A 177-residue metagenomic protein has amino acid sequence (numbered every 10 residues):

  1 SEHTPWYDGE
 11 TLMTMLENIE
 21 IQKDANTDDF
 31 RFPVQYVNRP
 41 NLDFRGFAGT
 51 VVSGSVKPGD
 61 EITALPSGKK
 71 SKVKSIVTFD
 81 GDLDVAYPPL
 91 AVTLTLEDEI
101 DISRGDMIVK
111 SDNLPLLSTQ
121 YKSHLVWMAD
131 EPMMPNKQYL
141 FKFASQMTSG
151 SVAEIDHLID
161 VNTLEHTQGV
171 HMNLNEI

Functional and structural regions predicted by a protein language model:
S1-N41: P-loop NTPase catalytic nucleotide-binding module
N41-I177: C-terminal effector/interaction modules appended to NTPase cores
